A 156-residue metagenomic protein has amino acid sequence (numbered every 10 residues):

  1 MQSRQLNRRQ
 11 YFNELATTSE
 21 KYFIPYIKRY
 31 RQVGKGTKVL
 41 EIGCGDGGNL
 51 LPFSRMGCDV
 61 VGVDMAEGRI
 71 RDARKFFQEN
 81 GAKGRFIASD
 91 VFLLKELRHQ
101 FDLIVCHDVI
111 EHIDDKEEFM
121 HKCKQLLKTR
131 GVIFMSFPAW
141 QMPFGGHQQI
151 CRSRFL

Functional and structural regions predicted by a protein language model:
M1-H99, L103, H107, M120: Conserved N-terminal segment of class I S-adenosyl-L-methionine
T37, R130-G131: Surface-exposed loop/turn positions
M56, T129-R130: Structured helix-beta-strand junction loops
E67, I113-D114: A structural helix-start
D108-H112: Short catalytic micro-motifs in class I SAM-dependent methyltransferases
D114-Q125, V132-L156: S-adenosyl-L-methionine-dependent methyltransferase catalytic module, highlighting the catalytic core
